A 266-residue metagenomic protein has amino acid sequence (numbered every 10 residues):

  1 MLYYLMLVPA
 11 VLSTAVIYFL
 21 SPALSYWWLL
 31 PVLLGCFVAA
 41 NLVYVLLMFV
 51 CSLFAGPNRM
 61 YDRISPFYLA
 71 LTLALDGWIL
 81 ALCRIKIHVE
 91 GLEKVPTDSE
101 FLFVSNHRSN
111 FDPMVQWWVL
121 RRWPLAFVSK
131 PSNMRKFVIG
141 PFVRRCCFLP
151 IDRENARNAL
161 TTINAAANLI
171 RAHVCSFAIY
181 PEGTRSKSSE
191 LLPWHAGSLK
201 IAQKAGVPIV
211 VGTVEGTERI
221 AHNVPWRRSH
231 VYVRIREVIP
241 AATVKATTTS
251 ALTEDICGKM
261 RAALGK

Functional and structural regions predicted by a protein language model:
M1-Y18, P22-E100: Membrane-anchoring hydrophobic helices of lipid-metabolizing enzymes
S52-L73, A81, T97-A156: Catalytic core of membrane glycerolipid acyltransferases/transacylases, capturing the structured, soluble-facing
V89-E90, L149-D152, A241: Short acidic-hydrophobic, aromatic-tinged amphipathic segments that line or gate anion-handling sites
E100-L102, V174-Y180: Residue-level preference for the first positions of well-ordered beta-strands
F137-P141, R145, C175-A178, K187-A251: A cross-family acyltransferase "interaction/gating" segment
A166-A167, E190: Soluble extracytoplasmic domains of inner/organellar membrane proteins
